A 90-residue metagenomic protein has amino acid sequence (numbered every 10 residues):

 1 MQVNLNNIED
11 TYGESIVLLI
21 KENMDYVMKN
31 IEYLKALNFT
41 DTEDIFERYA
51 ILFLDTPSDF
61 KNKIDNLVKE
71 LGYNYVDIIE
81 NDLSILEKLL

Functional and structural regions predicted by a protein language model:
M1-L90: Long amphipathic alpha-helical repeat/alpha-solenoid cores
